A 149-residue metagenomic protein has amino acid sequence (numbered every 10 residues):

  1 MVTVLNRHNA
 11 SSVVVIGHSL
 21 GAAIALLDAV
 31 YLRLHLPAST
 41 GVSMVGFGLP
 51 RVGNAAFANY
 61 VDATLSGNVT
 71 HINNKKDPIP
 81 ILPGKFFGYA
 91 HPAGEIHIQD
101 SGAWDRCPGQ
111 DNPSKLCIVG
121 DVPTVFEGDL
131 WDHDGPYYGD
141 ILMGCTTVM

Functional and structural regions predicted by a protein language model:
M1-I16, L26, V30-M149: Serine hydrolase/lipase
G21-A22: Catalytic nucleophile loop
